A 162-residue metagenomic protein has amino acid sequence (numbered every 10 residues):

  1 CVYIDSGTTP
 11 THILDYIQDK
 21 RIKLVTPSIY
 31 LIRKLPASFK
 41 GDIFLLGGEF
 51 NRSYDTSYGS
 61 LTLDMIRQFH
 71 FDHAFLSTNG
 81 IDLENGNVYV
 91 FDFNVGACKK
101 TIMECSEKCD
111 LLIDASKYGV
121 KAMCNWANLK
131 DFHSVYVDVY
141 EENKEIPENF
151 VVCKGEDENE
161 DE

Functional and structural regions predicted by a protein language model:
C1-I22, T26-I29: Helix-turn-helix/homeodomain-like alpha-helical modules used for DNA recognition and transcription-factor dimerization
I32-E162: Conserved phosphate- and dinucleotide-binding cores of soluble alpha/beta proteins, encompassing both enzyme active
